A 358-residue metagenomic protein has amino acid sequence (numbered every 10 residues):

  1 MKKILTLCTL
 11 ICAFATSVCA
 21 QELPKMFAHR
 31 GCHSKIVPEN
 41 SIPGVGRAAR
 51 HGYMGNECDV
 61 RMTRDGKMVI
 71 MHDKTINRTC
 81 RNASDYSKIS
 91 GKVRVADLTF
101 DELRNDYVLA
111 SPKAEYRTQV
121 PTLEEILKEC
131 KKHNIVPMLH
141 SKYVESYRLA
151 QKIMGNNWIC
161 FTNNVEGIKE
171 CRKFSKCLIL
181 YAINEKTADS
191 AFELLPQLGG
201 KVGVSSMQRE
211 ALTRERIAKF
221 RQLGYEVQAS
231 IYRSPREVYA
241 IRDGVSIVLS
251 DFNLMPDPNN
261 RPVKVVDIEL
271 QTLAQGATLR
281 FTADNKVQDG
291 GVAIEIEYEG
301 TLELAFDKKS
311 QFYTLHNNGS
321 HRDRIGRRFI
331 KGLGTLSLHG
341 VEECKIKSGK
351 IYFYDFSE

Functional and structural regions predicted by a protein language model:
I4-F14: Sec-dependent N-terminal signal peptides
A20-Q275: Phosphate-group recognition and catalysis centered on beta-loop-alpha active-site segments
L273-K286, H321-I325: Short beta-strands within extracellular/lumenal beta-sheet-rich domains
D284-T301: Beta-rich globular "head" domains
D289-V292, R328-C344: Noncatalytic modules at the cell exterior or secretory-pathway interfaces, chiefly beta-strand-rich lectin/adhesion
T301-Q311: Short, surface-exposed beta-strand/strand-loop-strand elements in extracellular ectodomains
F306-K308, V341-E358: Exposed low-complexity, polar/acidic, P/S/T/G-rich flexible segments that act as propeptides, protease-susceptible
K309-K331: Extracellular carbohydrate recognition and processing domains and analogous Trp-centered ligand-binding platforms
